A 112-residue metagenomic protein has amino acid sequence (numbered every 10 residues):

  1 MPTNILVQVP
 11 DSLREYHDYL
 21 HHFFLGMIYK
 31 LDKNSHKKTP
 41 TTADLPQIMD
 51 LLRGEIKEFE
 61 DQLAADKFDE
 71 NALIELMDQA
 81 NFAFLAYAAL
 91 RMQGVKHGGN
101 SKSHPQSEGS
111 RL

Functional and structural regions predicted by a protein language model:
P2-L112: Flexible "arm" and connector segments at domain edges
